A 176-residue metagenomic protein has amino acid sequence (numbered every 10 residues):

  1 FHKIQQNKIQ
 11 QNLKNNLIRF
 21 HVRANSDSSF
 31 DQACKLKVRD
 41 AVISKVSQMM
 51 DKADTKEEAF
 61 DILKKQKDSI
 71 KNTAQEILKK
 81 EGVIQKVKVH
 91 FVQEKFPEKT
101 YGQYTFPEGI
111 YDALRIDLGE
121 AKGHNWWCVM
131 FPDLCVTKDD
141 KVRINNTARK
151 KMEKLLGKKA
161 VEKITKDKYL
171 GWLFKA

Functional and structural regions predicted by a protein language model:
F1-L13: Aromatic-capped interface at the extracytoplasmic side of an N-terminal signal-anchor transmembrane helix
N16-K67: Early exported N-terminus immediately downstream of N-terminal targeting peptides
L17-R23, K86-H90, A113-D117, W127-V129 (+1 more regions): Soluble periplasmic/extracytoplasmic beta-strand elements of cell-envelope proteins
R23-D27, V92-E94, G119-A121, F131-L134: Solvent-exposed coil/turn segments that connect beta secondary-structure elements in extracytoplasmic/periplasmic
N25, A41-A53, S69, T73-E81 (+2 more regions): Structured segments of extracytoplasmic/periplasmic soluble domains in secreted or envelope-associated proteins
K56-E98: Amphipathic, coiled-coil-like alpha-helical scaffolding segments used for oligomerization/assembly
Y104-L170: Soluble extracytoplasmic domains of inner/organellar membrane proteins
L170-A176: Interfacial loop/helix-cap signal at membrane boundaries in integral membrane proteins
